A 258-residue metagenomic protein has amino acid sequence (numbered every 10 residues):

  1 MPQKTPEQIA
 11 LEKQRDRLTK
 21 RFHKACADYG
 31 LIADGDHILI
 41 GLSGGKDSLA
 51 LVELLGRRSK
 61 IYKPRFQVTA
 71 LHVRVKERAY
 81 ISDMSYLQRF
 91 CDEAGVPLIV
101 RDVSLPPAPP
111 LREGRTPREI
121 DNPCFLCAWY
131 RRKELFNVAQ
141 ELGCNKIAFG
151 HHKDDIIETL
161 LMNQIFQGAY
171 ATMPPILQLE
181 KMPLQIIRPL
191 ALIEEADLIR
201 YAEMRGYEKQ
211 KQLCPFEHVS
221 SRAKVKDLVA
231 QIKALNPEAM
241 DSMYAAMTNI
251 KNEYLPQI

Functional and structural regions predicted by a protein language model:
P2-E158, F166, A196-R200, M204 (+1 more regions): ATP-dependent adenylation/nucleotidyltransferase module used to activate substrates
R15, A128, H218-S221, V225 (+2 more regions): Generic structural signal for well-ordered, non-membrane alpha-helical segments in soluble metabolic enzymes
L31, H218, K233-P237, N252: Alpha-helix boundary/capping and short turn/kink residues
V75-E77, L105-P107, L177-E180, I193 (+2 more regions): Residue-level detector of flexible, active-site-proximal loop/helix-junction positions within diverse enzyme catalytic
I81, P117, L161, I165 (+3 more regions): Alpha-helix boundary/capping detector
K146-I147, D154-A234: Catalytic subdomain that performs nucleotidyl-dependent activation
E238-I258: A short, charged, Gly/Pro-tolerant segment at domain boundaries
